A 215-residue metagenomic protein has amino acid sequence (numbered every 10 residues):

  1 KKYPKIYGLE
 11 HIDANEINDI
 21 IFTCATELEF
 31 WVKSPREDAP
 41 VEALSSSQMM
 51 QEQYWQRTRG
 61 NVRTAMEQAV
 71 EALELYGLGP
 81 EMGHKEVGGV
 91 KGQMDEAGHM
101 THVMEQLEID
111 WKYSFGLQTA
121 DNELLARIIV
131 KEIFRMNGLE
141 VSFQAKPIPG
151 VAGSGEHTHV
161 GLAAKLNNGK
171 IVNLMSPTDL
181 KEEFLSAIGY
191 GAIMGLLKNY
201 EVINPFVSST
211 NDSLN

Functional and structural regions predicted by a protein language model:
K1-E156, G161-N215: Glycine-rich, acidic/polar active-site loops that bind/position phosphate-bearing ligands
